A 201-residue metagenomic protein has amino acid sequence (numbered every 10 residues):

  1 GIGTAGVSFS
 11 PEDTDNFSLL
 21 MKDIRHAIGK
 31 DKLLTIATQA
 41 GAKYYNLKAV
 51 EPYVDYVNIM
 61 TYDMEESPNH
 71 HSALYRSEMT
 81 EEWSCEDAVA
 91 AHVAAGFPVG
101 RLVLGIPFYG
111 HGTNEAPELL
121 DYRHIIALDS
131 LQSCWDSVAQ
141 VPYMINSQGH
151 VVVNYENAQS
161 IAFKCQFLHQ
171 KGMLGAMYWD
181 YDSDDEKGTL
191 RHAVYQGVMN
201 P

Functional and structural regions predicted by a protein language model:
G1-A40, N58, E156-P201: Active-site and adjacent substrate-binding regions of carbohydrate-active enzymes
I2-S130: Substrate-binding surface in catalytic domains of secreted glycosidases
R101-F167, K187, H192-P201: Glycan-binding loop/region signatures in secreted carbohydrate-active enzymes
